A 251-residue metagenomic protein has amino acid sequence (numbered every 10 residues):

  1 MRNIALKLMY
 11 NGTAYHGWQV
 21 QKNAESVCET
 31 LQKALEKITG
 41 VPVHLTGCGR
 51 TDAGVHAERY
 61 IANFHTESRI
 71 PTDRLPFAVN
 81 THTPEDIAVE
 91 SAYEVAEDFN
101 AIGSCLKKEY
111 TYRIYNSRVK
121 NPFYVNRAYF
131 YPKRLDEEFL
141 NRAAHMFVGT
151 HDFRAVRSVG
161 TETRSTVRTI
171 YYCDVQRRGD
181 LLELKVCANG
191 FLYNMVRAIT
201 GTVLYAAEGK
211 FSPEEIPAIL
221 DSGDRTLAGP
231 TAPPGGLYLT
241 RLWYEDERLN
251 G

Functional and structural regions predicted by a protein language model:
M1-G251: Structured-RNA-binding interfaces characteristic of tRNA pseudouridine synthases
